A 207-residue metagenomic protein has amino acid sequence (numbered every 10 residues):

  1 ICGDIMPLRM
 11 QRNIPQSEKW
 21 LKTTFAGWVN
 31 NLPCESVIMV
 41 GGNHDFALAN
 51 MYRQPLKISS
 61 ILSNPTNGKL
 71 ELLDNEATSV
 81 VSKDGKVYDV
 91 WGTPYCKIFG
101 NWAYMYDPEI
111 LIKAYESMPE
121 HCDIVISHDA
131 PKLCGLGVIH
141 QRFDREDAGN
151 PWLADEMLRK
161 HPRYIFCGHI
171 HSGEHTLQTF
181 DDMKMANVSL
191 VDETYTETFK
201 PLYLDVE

Functional and structural regions predicted by a protein language model:
I1-D4, S36-N43, L72-N75, I124-H128 (+2 more regions): Active-site neighborhood of phospho(di)ester-bond hydrolases with catalytic His/Asp-centered motifs
I1-K83, L158: Core catalytic region of metal-dependent phosphoesterases/phosphodiesterases, especially metallo-beta-lactamase-like
M6, M10-W20, H121-H161: Active-site-proximal segments of metal-dependent phosphoesterases and phosphodiesterases across multiple
L8-R9, A47-N50, V80-V81, I98-G100 (+3 more regions): Short catalytic/ligand-binding loop motif for oxyanion handling, primarily in non-cytosolic enzymes, centered on
M51-L70, D147-A154, T179-E193: Short, electropositive alpha-helical surface patch
T78-D84, W152-K160, Y164, H171-E207: Binuclear metal-dependent phosphoesterase catalytic core
K86-I124, F143-W152: Binuclear metal-dependent hydrolase catalytic cores centered on His/Asp/Glu-rich metal-binding motifs
G100-Y106, E120, D129, C134-Q141 (+2 more regions): A short secondary-structure junction signal
